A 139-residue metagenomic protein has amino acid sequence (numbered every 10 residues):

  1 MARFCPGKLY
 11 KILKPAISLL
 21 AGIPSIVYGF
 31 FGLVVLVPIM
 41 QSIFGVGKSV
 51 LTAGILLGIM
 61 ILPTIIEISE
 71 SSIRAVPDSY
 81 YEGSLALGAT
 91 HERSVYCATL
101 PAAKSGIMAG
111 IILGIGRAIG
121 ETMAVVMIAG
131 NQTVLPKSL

Functional and structural regions predicted by a protein language model:
M1-G32, I68: Cytoplasmic-entry segments and transmembrane alpha-helices of multi-pass inner-membrane transporters
R3-F4, A16-L19, I39, G58 (+2 more regions): Amphipathic alpha-helical segments that mediate coupling or scaffolding at interfaces
F4, L9-Y10, Y28-L62, A129-Q132: Membrane-interfacial helix termini and adjacent extracytoplasmic/periplasmic loops of multi-pass transporters
C5-K14, P77-A109: Amphipathic cytosolic juxtamembrane alpha-helices at the membrane-cytosol interface of multi-pass membrane transporters
I17-S25, S49-E70, P101-A102, L113-G120: Faces of alpha-helical transmembrane segments in polytopic inner-membrane proteins
I68-S69, H91-A129: Transmembrane alpha-helices
S69-P77: Cytosolic juxtamembrane regions of multi-pass inner-membrane proteins
L135-L139: Short, intrinsically disordered, charge-balanced linker/junction segments flanking boundaries in proteins
